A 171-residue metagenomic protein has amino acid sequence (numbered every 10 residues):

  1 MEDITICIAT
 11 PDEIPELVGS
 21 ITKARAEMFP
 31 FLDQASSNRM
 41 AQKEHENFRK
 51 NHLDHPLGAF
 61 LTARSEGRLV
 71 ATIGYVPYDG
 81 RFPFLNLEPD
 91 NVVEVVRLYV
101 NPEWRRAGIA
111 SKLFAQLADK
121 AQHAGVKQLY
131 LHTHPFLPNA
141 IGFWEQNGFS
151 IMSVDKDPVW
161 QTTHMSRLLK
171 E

Functional and structural regions predicted by a protein language model:
M1-P15, E171: Conserved N-terminal entry element of GNAT/NAT acetyltransferase domains
T5, R25-R49: Conserved GNAT-fold acetyl-CoA-binding loop/helix
K23, P89-V93, K127-Y130, H134-I141 (+2 more regions): C-terminal "cap" of GNAT-fold acetyltransferases
E46-T62, E94: A short helix-loop-beta-strand connector motif used in the catalytic cores of GNAT acetyltransferases and, in some
T62, R68-P77, E94, Y99: Conserved beta-strand in the GNAT
D79-E88: A short, polar/charged loop-to-alpha-helix boundary motif
D90, V96-R105: A short, internal acetyl-CoA/4′-phosphopantetheine-binding micro-motif in the GNAT/acyltransferase core
V100, R106-D119, E145-Q146: Conserved acetyl-CoA-binding loop-helix of GNAT-fold acetyltransferases
